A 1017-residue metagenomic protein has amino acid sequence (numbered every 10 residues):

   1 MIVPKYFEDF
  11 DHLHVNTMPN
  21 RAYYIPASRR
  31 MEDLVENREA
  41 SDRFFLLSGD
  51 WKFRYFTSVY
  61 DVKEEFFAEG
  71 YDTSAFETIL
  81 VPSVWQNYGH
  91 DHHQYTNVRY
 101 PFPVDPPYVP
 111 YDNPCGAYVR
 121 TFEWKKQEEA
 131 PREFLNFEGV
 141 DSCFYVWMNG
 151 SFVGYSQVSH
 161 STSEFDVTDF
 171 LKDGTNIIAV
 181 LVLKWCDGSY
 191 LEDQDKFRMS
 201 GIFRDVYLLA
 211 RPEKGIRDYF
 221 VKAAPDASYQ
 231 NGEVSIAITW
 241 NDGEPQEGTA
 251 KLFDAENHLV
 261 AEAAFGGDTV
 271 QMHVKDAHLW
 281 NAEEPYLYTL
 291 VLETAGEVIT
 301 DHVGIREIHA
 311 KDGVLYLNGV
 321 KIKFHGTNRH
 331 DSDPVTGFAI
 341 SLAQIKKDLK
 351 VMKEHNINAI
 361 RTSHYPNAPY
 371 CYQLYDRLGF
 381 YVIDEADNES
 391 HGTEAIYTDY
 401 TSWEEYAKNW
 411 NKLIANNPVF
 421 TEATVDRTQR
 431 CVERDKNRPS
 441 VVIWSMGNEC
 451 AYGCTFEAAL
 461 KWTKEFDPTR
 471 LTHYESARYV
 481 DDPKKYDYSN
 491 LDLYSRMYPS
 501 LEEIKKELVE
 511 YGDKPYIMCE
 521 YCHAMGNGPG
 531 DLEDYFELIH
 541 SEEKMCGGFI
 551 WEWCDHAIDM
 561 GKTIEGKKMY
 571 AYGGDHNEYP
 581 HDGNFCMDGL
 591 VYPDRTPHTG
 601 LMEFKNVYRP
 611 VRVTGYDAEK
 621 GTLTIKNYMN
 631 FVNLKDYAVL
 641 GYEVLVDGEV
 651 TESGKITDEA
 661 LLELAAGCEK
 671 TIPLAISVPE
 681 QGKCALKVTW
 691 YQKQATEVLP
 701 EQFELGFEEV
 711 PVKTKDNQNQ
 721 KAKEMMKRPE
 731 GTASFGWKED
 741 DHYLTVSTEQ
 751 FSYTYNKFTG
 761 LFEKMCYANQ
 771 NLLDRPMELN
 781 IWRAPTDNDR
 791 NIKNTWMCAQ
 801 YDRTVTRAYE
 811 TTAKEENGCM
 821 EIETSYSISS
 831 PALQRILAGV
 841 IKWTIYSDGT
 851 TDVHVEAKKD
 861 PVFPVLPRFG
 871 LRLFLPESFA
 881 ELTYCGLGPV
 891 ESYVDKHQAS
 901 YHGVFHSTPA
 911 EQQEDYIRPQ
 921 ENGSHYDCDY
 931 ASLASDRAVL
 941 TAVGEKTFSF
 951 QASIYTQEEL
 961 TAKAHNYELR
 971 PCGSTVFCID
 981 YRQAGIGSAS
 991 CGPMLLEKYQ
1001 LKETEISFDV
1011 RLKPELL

Functional and structural regions predicted by a protein language model:
M1-E39, Y88-D91, T96, S151 (+4 more regions): Extended substrate-binding grooves/exosites of carbohydrate-active enzymes
I2-P26, L34-R38, V153-G154, I177-A210 (+4 more regions): Glycine/proline-rich low-complexity spacer/linker segments in large multi-domain proteins
V3-H14, N37-R38, K52-F56, Y88-H92 (+6 more regions): Accessory beta-strand-rich segments of carbohydrate-active enzymes
N87, H92, R99-Y108, Q157 (+8 more regions): An acidic-aromatic loop/edge-strand motif
N87-G89, K184, N281, A675-Q681 (+1 more regions): Beta-strand/loop-rich accessory regions of lumenal/periplasmic or secreted enzymes, predominantly carbohydrate-active
M148, N231-A264, T622-K655, I672-P673 (+1 more regions): Beta-strand-rich binding/interaction modules
K172-T175, T239-K311, E680-K723, E730: Extended acidic/polar, glycine-enriched regions that form or flank non-catalytic beta-rich accessory modules
T269-K275, G648-Q681: Intrinsically disordered, low-complexity Pro/Gly/Ser/Thr-rich segments with frequent PxxP/GP/PP motifs and embedded
